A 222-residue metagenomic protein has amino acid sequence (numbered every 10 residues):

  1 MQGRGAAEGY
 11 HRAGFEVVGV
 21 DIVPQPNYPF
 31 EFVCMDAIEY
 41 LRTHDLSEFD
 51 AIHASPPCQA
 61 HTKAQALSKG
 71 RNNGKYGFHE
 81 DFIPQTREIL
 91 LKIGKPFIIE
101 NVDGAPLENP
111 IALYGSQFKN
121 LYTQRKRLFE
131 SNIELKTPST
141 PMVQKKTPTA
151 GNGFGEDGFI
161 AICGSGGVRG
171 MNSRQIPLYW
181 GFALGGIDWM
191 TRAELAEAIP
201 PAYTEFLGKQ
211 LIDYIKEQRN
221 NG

Functional and structural regions predicted by a protein language model:
M1-E8: Glycine-rich SAM-binding Motif I of class I
H11: Gly/Ala-rich phosphate-binding loop of Rossmann-like dinucleotide-binding domains, activating on the conserved
F15-D21: Conserved SAM-binding motif I beta-strand of class I
D21, E31-C34, Y40-I52, C58-Q218: Class I S-adenosyl-L-methionine
I22-P26: Helix N-cap at the beta1-alpha1 junction of Rossmann-like dinucleotide-binding domains, i.e., the first residues
